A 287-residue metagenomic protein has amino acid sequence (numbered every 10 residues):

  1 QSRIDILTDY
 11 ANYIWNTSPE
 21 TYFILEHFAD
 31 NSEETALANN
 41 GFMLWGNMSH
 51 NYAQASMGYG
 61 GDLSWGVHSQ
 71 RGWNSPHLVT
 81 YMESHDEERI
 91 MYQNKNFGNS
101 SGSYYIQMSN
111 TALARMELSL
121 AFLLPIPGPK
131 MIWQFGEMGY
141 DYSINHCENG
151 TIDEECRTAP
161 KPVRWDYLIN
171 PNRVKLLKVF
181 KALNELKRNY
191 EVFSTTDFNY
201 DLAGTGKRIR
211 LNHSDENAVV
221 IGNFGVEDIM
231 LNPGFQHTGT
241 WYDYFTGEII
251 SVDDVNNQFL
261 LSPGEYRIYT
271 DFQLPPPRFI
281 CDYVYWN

Functional and structural regions predicted by a protein language model:
Q1-E87, A112-L113, A121-P125, K130 (+5 more regions): Active-site-proximal helices and loops of the catalytic beta/alpha 8
H77-S109: Active-site clefts of carbohydrate-active enzymes
N96-G98, N149-T151, F259, P276: Generic secondary-structure boundary signal with a strong preference for alpha-helix termini
N96-N99, N199-Y200, D282-W286: Short intrinsically disordered coil segments
E117: Conserved interdomain hinge at the start of the Helicase C-terminal
Y242-N256: Solvent-exposed beta-strand/loop surfaces of large extracellular or lumenal domains
D253-W286: C-terminal beta-strand-rich structural cap/linker in extracellular carbohydrate-active enzymes
